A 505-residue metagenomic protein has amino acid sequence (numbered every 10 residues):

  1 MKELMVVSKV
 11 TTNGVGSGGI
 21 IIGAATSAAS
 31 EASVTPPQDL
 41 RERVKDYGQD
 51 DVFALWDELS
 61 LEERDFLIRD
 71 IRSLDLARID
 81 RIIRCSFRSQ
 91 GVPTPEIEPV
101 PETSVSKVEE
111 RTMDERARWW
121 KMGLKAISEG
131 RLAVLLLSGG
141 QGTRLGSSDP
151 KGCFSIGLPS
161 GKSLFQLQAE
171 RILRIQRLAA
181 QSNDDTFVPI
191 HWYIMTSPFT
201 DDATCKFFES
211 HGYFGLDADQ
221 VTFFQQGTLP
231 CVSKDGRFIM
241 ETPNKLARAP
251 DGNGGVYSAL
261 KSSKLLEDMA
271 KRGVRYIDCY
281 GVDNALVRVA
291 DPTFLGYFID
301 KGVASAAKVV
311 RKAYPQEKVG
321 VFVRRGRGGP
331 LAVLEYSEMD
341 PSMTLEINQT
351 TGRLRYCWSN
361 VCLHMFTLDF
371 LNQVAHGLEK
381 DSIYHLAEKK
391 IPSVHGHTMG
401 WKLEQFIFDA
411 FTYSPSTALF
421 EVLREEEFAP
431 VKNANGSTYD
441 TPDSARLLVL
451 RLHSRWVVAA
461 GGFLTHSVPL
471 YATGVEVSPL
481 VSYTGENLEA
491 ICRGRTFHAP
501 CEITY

Functional and structural regions predicted by a protein language model:
G14-I22: Intrinsically disordered, low-complexity regions enriched in glycine and serine
I22, S27-D219, P230-S233, I239-S258 (+4 more regions): N-terminal glycine-rich phosphate-binding loop and ensuing alpha1 helix
V134-L136, I194, F223, C279 (+2 more regions): Structural beta-sheet core signal
L137-Q141, P150, L158-P159, S197-T200 (+6 more regions): An acidic- and aromatic-residue-enriched active-site/binding cleft used to recognize and process polar
H191-W192, Q220, A304, S416: Residues at the starts of beta-strands that form the adenosine-phosphate
G212-F214, A218-E317: Conserved beta-loop-beta/alpha segment of the NTase-like Rossmann-fold superfamily that binds/positions NTPs
M269, G273-D278, L286-A290, L295-V475: Catalytic core of tubulin tyrosine ligase-like
